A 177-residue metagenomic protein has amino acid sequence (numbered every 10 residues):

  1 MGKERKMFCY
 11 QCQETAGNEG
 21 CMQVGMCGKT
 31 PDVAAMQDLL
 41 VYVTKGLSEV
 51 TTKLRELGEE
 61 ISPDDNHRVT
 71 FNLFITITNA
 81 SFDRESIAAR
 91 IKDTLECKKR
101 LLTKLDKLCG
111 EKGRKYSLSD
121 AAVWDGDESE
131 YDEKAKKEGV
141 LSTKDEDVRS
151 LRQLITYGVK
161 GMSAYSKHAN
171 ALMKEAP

Functional and structural regions predicted by a protein language model:
M1-P177: An N-terminal assembly and electron-transfer interface module characteristic of large anaerobic redox and radical
